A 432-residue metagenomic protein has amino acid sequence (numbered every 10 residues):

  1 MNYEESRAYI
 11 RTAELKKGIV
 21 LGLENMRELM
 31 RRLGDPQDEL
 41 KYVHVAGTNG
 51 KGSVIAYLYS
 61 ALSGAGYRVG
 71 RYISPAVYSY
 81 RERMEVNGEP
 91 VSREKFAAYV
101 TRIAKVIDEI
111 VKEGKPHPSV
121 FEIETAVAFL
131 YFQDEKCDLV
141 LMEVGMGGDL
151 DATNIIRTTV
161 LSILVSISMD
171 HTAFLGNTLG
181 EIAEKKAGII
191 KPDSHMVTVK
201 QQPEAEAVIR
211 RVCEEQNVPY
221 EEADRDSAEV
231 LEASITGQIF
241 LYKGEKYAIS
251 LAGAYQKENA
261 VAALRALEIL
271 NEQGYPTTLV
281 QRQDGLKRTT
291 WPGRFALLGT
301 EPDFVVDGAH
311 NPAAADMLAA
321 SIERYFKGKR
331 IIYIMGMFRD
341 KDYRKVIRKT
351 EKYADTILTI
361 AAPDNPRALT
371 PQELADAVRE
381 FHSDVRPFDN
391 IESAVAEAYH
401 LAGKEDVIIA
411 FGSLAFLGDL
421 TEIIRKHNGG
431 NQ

Functional and structural regions predicted by a protein language model:
M1-G47, V54-Y67, R71-Y72, V111-P116: Short functional linear segments
M30, D35-D38, G64-R157: ATP-dependent carboxylate-amine ligase catalytic core
E39, L139-M142, L150-I163, I167-H171 (+2 more regions): Nucleotide phosphate-binding/pyrophosphate-handling subdomain across enzymes that bind or process nucleotide phosphates
I73, V199-K200, V212-S234, S250-A254 (+6 more regions): Beta-strand->loop->alpha-helix junctions that form or flank phosphate-binding loops in nucleotide-handling enzymes
V111, E135-L139, E143, T159-K243 (+2 more regions): Acidic, Mg2+-coordinating active-site environments of NTP-dependent enzymes
E135-D138, G328, G403-E405: Short, high-confidence coil segments that cap the C-terminus of an alpha-helix and link into the following beta-strand
Q202-E221, I235-T236, D303-V306, P312 (+1 more regions): C-terminal helical cap/extension that packs against the catalytic core of soluble nucleotide-cofactor enzymes
S413: Active-site-proximal loop/hinge segments that shape catalytic or ion-binding/gating pockets
